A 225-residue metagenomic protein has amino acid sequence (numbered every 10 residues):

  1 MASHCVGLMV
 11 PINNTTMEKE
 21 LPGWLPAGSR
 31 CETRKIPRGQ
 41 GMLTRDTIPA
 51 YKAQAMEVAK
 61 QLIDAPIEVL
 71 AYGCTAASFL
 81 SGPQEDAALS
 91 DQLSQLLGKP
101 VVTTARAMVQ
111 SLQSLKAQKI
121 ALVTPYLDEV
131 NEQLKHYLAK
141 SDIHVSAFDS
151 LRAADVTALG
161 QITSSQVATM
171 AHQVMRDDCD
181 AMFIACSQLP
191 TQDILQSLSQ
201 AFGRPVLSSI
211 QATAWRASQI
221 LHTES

Functional and structural regions predicted by a protein language model:
M1-E57, V123, E129-T163: N-terminal glycine-rich anion-binding loop in soluble enzyme alpha/beta folds
H4, S29, L96, P100-S114 (+4 more regions): Hydrophobic structural segments
Y51-A65, Q166-C179: Short, well-structured alpha-helical segments in soluble
A59-V102, R106: Glycine/small-residue-rich loop that forms an oxyanion/phosphate-binding "nest" at active or ligand-binding sites
E68-G73, A121-V123, C179-C186: Periplasmic-binding protein-like
L89-K140: Hydrophobic, well-structured mid-protein blocks that either form specific transmembrane helices
A153-A158, F202, V206-S225: Short, flexible loop segments at boundaries between secondary-structure elements
A171-L198, T213-A214: Hydrophobic alpha-helical
